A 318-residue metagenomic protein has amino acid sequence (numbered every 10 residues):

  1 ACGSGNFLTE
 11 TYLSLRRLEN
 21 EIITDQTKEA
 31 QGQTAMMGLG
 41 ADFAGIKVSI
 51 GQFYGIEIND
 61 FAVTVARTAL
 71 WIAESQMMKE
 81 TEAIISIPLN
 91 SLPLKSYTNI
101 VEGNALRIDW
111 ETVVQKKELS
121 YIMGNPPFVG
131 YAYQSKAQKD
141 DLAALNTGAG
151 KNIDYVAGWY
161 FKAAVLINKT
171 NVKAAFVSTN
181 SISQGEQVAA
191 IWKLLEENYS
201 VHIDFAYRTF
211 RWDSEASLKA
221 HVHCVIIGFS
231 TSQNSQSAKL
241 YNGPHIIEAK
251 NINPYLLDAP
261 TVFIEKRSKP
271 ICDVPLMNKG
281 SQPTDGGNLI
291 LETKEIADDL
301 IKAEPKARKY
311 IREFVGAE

Functional and structural regions predicted by a protein language model:
A1-G5: Class I SAM-dependent methyltransferase "Motif I" SAM/SAH-binding loop
T9, R16, V63, W71 (+5 more regions): Signature of N6-adenine DNA methyltransferases within the class I
L15-G51, E74-K95: Flexible phosphate/Mg2+-sensing switch loops adjacent to catalytic phosphate-binding sites
F53-I56: Conserved SAM-binding motif I beta-strand of class I
N59: Conserved SAM/SAH-binding beta-strand->alpha-helix loop
A66: Conserved SAM-binding loop
T98-G103: Conserved SAM-binding strand-loop segment of SAM-dependent methyltransferases
